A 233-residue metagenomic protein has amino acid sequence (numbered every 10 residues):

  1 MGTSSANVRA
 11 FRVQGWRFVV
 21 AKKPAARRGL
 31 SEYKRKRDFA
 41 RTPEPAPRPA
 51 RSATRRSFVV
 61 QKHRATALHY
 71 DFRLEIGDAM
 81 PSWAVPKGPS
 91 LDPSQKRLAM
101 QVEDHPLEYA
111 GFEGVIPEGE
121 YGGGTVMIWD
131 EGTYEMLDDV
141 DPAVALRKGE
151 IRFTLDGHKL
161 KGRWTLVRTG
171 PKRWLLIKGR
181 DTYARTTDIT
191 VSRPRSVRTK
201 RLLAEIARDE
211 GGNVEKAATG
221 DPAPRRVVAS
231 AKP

Functional and structural regions predicted by a protein language model:
S4-S5: Serine residues within intrinsically disordered or low-complexity segments
Q14-P233: Catalytic cores of nucleic-acid ligases and guanylyltransferases
